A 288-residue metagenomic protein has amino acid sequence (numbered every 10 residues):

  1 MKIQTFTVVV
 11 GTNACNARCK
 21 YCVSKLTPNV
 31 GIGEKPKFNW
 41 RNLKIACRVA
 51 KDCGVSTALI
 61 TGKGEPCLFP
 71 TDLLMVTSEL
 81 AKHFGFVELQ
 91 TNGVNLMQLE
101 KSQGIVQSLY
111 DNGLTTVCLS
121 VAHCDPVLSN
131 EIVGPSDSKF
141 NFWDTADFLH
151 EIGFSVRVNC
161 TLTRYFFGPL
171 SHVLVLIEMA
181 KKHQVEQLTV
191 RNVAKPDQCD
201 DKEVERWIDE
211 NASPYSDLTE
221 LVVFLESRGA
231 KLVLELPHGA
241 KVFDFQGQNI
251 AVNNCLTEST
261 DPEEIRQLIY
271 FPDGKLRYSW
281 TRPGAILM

Functional and structural regions predicted by a protein language model:
M1-N42, C53: Canonical Radical SAM [4Fe-4S] cluster-binding loop centered on the CxxxCxxC motif and its immediate flanking residues
G11, S24, L119-C124, R191-V193: Short loop/turn segments at strand-loop or loop-helix junctions that form parts of catalytic or ligand-binding pockets
C19, L89, G274: Conserved, mostly hydrophobic/aromatic
G33-E34, V127, P135-F140, H150-T260: Radical SAM enzyme [4Fe-4S]-AdoMet core and its adjacent flexible, acidic and glycine-rich loops/tails across
L43-I60, P70-V173, E186: Radical SAM/AdoMet-radical enzyme domain recognition
E65-P66: Acidic metal-phosphate-binding loop of nucleotide-sugar-dependent transferases
S259-M288: Radical SAM enzyme core and accessory elements
